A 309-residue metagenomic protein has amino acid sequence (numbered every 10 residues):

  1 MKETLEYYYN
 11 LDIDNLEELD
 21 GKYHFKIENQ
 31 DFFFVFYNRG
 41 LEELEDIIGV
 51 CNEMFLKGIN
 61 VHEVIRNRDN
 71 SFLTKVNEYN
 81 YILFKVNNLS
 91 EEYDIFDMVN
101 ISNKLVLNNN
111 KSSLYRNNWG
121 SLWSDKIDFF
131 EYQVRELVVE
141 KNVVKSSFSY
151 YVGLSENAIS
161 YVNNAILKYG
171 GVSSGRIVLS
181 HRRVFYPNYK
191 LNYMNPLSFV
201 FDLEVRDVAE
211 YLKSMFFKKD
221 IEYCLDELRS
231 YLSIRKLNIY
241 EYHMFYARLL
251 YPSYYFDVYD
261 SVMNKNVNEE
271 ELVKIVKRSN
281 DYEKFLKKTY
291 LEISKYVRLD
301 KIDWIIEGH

Functional and structural regions predicted by a protein language model:
K2-N29, R66: ATP-binding glycine-rich phosphate-binding loop
N15, L41, L114-L179, D226 (+2 more regions): ATP-dependent phospho-/nucleotidyl transfer catalytic cores
G21-Y23, N67-F72, K168-G171: Short, solvent-exposed loop/turn elements at beta->coil junctions and helix N-caps that rim active or binding pockets
K26, V64, V162-V208: Active-site acidic catalytic loop and adjacent metal/ATP-binding pocket of ATP-dependent phosphoryl transfer enzymes
E28-S112: ATP-binding pocket architecture of kinase catalytic cores
N118, I239-A247: All-alpha amphipathic helical-bundle segments outside canonical DNA-binding/catalytic cores that form hydrophobic
V205-L237, L249-R278: Active-site activation/catalytic loop segments of kinase-like enzymes and analogous catalytic loops in related
F256-H309: ATP/Mg2+ or Mg2+-diphosphate-binding catalytic cores that bind nucleotide phosphates or diphosphates via glycine-rich
